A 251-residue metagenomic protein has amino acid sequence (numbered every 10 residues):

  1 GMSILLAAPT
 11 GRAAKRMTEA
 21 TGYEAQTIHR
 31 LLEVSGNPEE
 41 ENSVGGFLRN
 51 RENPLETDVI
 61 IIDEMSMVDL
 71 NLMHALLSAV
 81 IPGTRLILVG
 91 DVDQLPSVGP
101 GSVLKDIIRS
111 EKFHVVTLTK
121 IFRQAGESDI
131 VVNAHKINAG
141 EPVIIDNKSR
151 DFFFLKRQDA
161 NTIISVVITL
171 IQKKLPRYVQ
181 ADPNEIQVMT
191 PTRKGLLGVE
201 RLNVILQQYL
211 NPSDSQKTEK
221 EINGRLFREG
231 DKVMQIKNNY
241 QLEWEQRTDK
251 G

Functional and structural regions predicted by a protein language model:
G1, V59, W244-G251: Short, intrinsically disordered, charge-balanced linker/junction segments flanking boundaries in proteins
M2, A8-K15, A20, Q26-E39 (+3 more regions): Conserved helicase motor core of SF1/SF2 NTP-dependent helicases
R12, G46-F47, L170-L175: Glycine-rich, charged/polar anion/phosphate-binding loops that engage phosphate groups from diverse ligands
N37-L48, L70, S215-K217: Short gly/ser/thr-rich secondary-structure transition/capping motifs
E41, V68-L70, T169-K173: Short, motif-level signal for alpha-helix interfacial/capping segments enriched in acidic residues and aromatics/proline
R49-N50, A75, I222: A structural connector/turn signal
V92-D249: Conserved helicase motor core of P-loop NTPases
